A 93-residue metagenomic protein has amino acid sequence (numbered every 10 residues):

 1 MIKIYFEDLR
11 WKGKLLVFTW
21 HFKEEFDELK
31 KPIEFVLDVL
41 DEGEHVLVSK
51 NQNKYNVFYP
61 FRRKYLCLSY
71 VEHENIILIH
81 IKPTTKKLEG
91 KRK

Functional and structural regions predicted by a protein language model:
M1-K93: Ribonuclease/tRNase effector modules and their secretory precursors
